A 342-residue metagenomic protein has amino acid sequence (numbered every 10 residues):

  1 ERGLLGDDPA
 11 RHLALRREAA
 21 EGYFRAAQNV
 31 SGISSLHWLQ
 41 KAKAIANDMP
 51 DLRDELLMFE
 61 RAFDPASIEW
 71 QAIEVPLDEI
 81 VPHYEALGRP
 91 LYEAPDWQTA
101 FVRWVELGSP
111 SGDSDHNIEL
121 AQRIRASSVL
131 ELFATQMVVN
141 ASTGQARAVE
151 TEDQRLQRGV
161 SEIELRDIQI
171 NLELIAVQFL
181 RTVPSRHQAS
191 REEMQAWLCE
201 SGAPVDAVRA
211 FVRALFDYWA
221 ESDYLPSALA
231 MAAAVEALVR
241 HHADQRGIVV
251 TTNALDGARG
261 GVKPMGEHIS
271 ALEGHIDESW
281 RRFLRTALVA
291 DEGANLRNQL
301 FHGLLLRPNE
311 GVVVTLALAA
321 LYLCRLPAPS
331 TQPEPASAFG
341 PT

Functional and structural regions predicted by a protein language model:
E1-W38, A42-I45: N-terminus-biased targeting/localization segments
L13, A20-E21, A121, S128-Q136 (+1 more regions): Charged alpha-helical initiation segments
V30-I33, P50, E221-D223: Short helix-adjacent coil turns
Q40-I163: The feature captures two recurrent sequence modes
C199-A203, G266-Q299: Short, mixed-charge amphipathic alpha-helical segments
V212-R246: Short, hydrophobic, well-ordered secondary-structure elements
A233-L272: Active/binding-pocket-proximal capping segment
R282-T342: Charge-enriched, short contiguous segments at helix-coil
